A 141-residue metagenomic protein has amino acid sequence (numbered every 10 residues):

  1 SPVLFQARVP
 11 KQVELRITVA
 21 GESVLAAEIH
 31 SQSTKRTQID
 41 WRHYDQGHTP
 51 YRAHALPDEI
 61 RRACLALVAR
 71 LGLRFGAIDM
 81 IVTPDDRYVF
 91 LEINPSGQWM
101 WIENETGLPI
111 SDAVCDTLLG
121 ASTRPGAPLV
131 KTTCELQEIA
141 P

Functional and structural regions predicted by a protein language model:
S1-L56: Phosphate-binding site of ATP-dependent enzymes
P2, T49, A66, E92-P95: Preference for short coil/turn "hinge" residues that link or interrupt alpha-helices
L4, L25, G76, V89-L91: Protein kinase-like catalytic core scaffold
Q12, G21-E22, L73-F75, D86-Y88: Coil-to-beta-strand transition motifs
G47-H48, G76, G107: Glycine-centered flexibility motif
A55-D58, R62, A69-L73, V82-P141: C-terminal active-site "lid" helix and adjoining low-complexity regulatory extension at the edge of ATP-using catalytic
I78-M80: Hydrophobic residue at the +6 position relative to the catalytic HRD Asp in the kinase catalytic loop
